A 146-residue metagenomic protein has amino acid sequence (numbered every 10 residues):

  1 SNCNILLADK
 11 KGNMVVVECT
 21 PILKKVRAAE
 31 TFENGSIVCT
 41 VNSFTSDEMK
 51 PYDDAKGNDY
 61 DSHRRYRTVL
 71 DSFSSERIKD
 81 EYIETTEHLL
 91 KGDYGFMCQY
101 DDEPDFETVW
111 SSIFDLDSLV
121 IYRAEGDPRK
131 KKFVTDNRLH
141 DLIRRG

Functional and structural regions predicted by a protein language model:
C3-G146: C-terminal, well-structured catalytic/ligand-binding subdomain of enzymes
